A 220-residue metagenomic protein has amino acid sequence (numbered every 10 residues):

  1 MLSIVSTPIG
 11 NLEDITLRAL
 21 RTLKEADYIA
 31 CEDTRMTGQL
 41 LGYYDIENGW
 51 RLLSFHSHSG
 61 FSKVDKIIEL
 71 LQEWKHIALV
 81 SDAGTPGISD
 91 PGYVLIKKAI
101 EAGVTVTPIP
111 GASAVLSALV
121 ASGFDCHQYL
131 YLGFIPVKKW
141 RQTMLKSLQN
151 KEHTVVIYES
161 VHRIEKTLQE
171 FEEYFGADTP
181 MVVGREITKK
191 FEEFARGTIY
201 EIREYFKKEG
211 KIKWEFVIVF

Functional and structural regions predicted by a protein language model:
M1-H56: Glycine-rich, flexible N-terminal cofactor/catalytic loop recognition
L2, H76, T154-F220: A contiguous loop/helix-start segment that scaffolds small-molecule binding in enzyme catalytic cores
I9-L12, D82-P86, V161-R163, I187-K189: Short glycine-rich anion-binding loops that position phosphate/pyrophosphate groups of nucleotides and phosphorylated
L23-I29, G103-T107, T154-V155: Short active-site oxyanion
S54-F61, F134-P136: Conserved helicase motor
H56, K63-S113: Glycine/small-residue-rich loop that forms an oxyanion/phosphate-binding "nest" at active or ligand-binding sites
V94-K151: Class I SAM-dependent methyltransferase SAM-binding "motif I" and its flanking Rossmann-like core
